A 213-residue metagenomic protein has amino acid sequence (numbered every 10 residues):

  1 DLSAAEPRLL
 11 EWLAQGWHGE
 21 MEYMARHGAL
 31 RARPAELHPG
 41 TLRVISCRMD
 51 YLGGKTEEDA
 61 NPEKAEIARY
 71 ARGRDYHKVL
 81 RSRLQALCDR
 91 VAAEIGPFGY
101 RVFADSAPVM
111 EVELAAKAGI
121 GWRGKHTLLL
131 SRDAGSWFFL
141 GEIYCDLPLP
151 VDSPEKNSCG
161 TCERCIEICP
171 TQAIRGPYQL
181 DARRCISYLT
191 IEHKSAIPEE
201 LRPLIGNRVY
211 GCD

Functional and structural regions predicted by a protein language model:
D1-S158, I197: Auxiliary alpha/beta "docking" domains used to position bulky ligands
K78, S82, F138, L180 (+1 more regions): Conserved active-site and cofactor/substrate-binding residues in soluble primary-metabolism enzymes
A92, G96, Y144, P148-L149 (+3 more regions): Hydrophobic/aromatic-lined pockets within catalytic cores
V151-G160, L201-Y210: Immediate flanking context of iron-sulfur cluster ligation sites
K156, S187-P203: Short helix/strand-bridging catalytic loops that position acidic/His residues to coordinate divalent metals and engage
R164-S187, K194, N207-D213: Iron-sulfur cluster-binding cysteine motifs and their immediate structural context in ferredoxin-like electron-transfer
